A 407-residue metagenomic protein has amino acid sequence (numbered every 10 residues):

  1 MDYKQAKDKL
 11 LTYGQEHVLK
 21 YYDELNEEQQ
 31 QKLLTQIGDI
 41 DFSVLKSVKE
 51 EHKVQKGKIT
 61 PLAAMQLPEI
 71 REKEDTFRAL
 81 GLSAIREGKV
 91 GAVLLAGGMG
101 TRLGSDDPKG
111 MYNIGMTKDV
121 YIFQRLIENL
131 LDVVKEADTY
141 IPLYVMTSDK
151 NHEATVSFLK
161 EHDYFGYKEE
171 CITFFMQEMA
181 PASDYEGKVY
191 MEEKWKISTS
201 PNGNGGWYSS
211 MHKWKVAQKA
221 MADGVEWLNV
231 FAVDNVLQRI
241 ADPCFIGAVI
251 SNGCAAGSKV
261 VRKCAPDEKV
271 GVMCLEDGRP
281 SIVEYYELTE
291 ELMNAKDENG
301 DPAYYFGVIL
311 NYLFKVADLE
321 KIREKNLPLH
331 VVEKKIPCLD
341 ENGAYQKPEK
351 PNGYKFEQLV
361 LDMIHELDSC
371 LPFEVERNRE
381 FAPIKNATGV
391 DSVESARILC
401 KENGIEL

Functional and structural regions predicted by a protein language model:
Y3-T173, Y190-Y208, A217, L361 (+2 more regions): N-terminal glycine-rich phosphate-binding loop and ensuing alpha1 helix
K9, H17-V18, E24, K89 (+8 more regions): Residue-level preference for alpha-helix termini and adjacent loops
V93, Y112, Y144, T173-F175 (+4 more regions): Hydrophobic/aromatic beta-strand patches that form the interior of the parallel beta-sheet core in alpha/beta enzyme
L95-M99, P108, M116-T117, S148-N151 (+5 more regions): An acidic- and aromatic-residue-enriched active-site/binding cleft used to recognize and process polar
L103-G104, A154, S183-Y185, R239 (+1 more regions): Generic domain-boundary/flexible-linker signal
Y164, E169-K269: Conserved beta-loop-beta/alpha segment of the NTase-like Rossmann-fold superfamily that binds/positions NTPs
A220, G224-N229, L237-A241, I246-E406: Catalytic core of tubulin tyrosine ligase-like
